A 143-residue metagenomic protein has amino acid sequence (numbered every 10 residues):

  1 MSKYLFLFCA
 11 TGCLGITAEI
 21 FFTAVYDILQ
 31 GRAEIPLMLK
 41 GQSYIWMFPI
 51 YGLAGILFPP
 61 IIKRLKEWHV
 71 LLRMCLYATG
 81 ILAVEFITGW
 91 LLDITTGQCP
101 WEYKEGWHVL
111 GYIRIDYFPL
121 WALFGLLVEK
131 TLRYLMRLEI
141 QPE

Functional and structural regions predicted by a protein language model:
M1-E143: Aromatic-rich, lipid-facing transmembrane alpha helices and their immediate juxtamembrane interface loops in integral
